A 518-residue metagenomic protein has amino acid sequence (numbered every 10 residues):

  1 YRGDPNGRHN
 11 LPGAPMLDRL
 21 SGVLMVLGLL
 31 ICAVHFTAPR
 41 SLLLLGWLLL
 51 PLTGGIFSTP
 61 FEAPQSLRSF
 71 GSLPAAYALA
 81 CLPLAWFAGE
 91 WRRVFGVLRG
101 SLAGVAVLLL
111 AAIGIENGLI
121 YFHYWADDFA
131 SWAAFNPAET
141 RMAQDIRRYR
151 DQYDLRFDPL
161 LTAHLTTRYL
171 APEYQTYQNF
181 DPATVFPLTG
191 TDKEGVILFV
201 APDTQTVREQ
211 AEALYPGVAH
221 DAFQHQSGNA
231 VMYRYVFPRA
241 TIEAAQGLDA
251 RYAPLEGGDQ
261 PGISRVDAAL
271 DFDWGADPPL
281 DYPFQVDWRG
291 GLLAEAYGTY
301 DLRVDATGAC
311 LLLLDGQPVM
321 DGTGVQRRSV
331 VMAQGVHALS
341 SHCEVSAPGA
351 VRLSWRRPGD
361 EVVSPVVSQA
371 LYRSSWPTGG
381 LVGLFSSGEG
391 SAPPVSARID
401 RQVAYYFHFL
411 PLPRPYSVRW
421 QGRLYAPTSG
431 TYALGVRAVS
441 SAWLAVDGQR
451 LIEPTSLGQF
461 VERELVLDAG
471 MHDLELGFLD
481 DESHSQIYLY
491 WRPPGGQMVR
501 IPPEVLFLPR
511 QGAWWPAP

Functional and structural regions predicted by a protein language model:
Y1-D4, N136-P137: Luminal/periplasmic active-site loops of membrane-embedded glycosylation enzymes
D4-L48: Membrane-interface helix-loop-helix junctions at transmembrane boundaries of multi-pass membrane enzymes, predominantly
R19-M25, S41-G89: Hydrophobic/aromatic-rich transmembrane helices and adjacent perimembrane loops
A33-S41, Y77-V105: Membrane-interface junctions at the ends of membrane-embedded or membrane-associated helices
R99-T184, S227: Membrane-proximal, lumen/periplasm-facing interface regions of secretory-pathway glyco- and lipid-modifying enzymes
I115-T140, Q224-S227, V231, T241-G247 (+2 more regions): Transmembrane helical bundles and short interhelical boundary loops of multi-pass, membrane-embedded
T184-L248, A253, P518: Aromatic/acidic, Gly/Pro-rich catalytic loop(s) in extracytoplasmic/lumenal soluble domains of multi-pass membrane
I242-P518: Acidic/polar, compositionally biased interaction segments
